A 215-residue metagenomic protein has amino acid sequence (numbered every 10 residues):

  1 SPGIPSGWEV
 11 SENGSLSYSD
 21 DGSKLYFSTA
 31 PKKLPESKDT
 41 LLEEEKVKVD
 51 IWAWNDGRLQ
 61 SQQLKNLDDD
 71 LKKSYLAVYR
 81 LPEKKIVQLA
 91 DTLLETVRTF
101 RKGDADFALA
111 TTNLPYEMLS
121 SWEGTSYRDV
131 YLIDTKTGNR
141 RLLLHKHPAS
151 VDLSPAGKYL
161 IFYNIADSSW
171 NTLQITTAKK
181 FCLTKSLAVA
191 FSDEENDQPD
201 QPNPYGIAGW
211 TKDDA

Functional and structural regions predicted by a protein language model:
S1-A215: Beta-propeller folds
